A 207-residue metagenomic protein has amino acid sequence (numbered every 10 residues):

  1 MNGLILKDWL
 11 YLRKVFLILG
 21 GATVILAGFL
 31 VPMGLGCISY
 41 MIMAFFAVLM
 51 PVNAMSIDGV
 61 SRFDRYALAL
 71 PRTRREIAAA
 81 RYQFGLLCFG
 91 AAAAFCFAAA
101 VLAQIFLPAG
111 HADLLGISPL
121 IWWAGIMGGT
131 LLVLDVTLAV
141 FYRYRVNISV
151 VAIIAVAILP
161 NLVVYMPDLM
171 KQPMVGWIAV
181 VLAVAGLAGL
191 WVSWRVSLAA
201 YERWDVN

Functional and structural regions predicted by a protein language model:
M1-D64, A80-N207: Hydrophobic alpha-helical transmembrane segments of membrane proteins
L68-R74: Short helix-to-coil transition segments within interhelical loops that connect adjacent transmembrane helices
E76-A78: Alpha-helix N-cap/helix-start motif at helix boundaries, enriched for small hydrophobics
